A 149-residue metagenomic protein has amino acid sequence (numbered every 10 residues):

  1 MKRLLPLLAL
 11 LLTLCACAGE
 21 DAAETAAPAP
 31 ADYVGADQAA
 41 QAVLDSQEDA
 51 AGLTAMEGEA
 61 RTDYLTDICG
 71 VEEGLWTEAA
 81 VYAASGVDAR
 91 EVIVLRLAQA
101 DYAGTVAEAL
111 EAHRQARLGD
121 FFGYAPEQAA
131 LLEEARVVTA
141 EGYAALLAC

Functional and structural regions predicted by a protein language model:
M1-L4: Positively charged n-region of N-terminal signal peptides that target proteins for export
T13-A16: C-terminal motif of bacterial Sec signal peptides marking the signal peptidase cleavage site
A18-D21: Bacterial signal peptide processing site
T54-R90, T105, L132-E134: Short, compositionally biased low-complexity segments enriched in polar/charged residues
A89-Q99: A short acidic-to-branched-hydrophobic micro-motif
T105-H113: Short amphipathic alpha-helices in soluble, non-transmembrane regions that often serve as interface/regulatory elements
A112-E134: An anionic, turn-rich surface loop/hairpin at beta-sheet edges that serves as a generic interaction/coordination patch
E127-C149: A short, solvent-exposed beta-edge/loop patch
